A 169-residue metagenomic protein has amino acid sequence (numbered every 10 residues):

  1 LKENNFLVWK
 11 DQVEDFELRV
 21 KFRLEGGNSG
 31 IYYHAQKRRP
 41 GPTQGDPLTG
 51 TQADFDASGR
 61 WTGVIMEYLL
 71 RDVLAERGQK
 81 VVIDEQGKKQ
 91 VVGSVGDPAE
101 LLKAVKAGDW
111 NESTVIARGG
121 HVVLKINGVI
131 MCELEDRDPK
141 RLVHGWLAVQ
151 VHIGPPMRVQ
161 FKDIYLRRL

Functional and structural regions predicted by a protein language model:
L1-L169: Carbohydrate-interacting regions of secretory-pathway proteins
